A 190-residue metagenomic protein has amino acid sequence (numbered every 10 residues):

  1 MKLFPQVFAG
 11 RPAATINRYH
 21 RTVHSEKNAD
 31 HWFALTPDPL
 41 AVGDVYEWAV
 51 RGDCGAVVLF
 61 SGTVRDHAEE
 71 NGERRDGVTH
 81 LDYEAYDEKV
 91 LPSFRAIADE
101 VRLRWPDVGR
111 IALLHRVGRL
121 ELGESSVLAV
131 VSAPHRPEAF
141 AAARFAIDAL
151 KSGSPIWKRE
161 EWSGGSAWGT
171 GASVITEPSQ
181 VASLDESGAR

Functional and structural regions predicted by a protein language model:
M1, A13-I16: A cross-taxon signal for low-complexity, glycine/charged-rich
M1-A9: Extreme N-terminal basic, low-complexity initiation segments that serve as generic localization/processing leaders
F8, I16-S126, S132-P134, F140-R144 (+1 more regions): N-terminal, polar/charged subdomain of small-to-medium soluble alpha/beta proteins
